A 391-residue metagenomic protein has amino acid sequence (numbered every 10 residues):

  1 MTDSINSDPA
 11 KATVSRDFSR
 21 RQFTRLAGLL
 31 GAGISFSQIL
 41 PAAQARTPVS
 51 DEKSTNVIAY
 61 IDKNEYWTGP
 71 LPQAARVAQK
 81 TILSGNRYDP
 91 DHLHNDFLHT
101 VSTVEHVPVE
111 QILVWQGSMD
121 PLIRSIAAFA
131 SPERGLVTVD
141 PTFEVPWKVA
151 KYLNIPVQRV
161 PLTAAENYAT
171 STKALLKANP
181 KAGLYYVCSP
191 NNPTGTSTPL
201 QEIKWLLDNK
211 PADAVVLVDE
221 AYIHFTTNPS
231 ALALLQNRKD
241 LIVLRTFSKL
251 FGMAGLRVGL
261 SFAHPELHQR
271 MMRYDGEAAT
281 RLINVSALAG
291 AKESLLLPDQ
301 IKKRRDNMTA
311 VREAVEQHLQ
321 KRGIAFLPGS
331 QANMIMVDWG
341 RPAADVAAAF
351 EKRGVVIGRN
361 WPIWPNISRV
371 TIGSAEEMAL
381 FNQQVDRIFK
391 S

Functional and structural regions predicted by a protein language model:
M1-F18: N-terminal secretory signal peptides
A27-Y88, T103, P180-K181: N-terminal "arm"/small-domain region of PLP-dependent enzymes with the aminotransferase-like
L71, D240-K321, A325-L327: PLP-dependent aminotransferase class I/II
D96-G135: Phosphate-binding glycine-rich loop
A128-V149: Conserved PLP-anchoring active-site segment centered on the Schiff-base-forming lysine
Q158, A164-T226: Active-site phosphate-binding strand-loop segment of PLP-dependent enzymes
Q201, A349-R353, W361-S391: PLP-dependent enzyme catalytic core of the Aspartate aminotransferase-like
M308-T309, L319-R353: Conserved PLP-binding catalytic core of the aspartate aminotransferase-like
